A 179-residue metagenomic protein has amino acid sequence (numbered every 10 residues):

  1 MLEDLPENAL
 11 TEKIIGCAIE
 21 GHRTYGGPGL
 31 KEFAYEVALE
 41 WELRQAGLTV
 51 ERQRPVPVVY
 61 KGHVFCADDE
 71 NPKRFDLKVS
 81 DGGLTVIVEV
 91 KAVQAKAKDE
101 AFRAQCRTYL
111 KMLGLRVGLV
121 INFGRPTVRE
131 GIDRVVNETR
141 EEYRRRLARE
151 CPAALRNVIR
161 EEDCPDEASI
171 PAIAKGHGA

Functional and structural regions predicted by a protein language model:
M1-G27: Interdomain/boundary linker segments immediately adjacent to catalytic/signaling cores
P28-E36: Hot-dog-fold acyl-thioester-processing enzymes
R44-H63: A short acidic/basic microdomain associated with nuclease active sites
D69-K73, F102-Q105: Charged helix-capping and loop-helix junction motifs
E70-V88, G176: Active-site beta-strand-loop-beta-strand hairpin of nuclease catalytic cores that positions key catalytic residues
G82, V90-R145, P165: Nucleic-acid nuclease catalytic cores
E130-A179: Metal-dependent nuclease catalytic regions and adjoining charged, substrate-binding loops involved in nucleic-acid end
